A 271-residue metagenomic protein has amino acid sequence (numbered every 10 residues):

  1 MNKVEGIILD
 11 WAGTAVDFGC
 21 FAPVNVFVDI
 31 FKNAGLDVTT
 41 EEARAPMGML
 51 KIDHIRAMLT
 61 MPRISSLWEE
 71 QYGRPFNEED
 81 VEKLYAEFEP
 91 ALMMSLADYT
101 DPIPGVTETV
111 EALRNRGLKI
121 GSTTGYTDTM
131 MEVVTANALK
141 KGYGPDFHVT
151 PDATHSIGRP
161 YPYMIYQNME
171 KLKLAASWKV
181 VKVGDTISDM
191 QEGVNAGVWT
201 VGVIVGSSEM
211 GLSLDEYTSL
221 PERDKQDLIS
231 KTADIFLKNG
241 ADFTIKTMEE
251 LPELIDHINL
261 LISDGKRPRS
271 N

Functional and structural regions predicted by a protein language model:
M1-E5, T107, E111, T127-N271: Asp-based, Mg2+/Mn2+-dependent phosphohydrolase catalytic module
N2-T107, E111-R116, T129-E132: N-terminal helical cap/lid subdomain that shapes the substrate entry/recognition surface in HAD-like hydrolases
